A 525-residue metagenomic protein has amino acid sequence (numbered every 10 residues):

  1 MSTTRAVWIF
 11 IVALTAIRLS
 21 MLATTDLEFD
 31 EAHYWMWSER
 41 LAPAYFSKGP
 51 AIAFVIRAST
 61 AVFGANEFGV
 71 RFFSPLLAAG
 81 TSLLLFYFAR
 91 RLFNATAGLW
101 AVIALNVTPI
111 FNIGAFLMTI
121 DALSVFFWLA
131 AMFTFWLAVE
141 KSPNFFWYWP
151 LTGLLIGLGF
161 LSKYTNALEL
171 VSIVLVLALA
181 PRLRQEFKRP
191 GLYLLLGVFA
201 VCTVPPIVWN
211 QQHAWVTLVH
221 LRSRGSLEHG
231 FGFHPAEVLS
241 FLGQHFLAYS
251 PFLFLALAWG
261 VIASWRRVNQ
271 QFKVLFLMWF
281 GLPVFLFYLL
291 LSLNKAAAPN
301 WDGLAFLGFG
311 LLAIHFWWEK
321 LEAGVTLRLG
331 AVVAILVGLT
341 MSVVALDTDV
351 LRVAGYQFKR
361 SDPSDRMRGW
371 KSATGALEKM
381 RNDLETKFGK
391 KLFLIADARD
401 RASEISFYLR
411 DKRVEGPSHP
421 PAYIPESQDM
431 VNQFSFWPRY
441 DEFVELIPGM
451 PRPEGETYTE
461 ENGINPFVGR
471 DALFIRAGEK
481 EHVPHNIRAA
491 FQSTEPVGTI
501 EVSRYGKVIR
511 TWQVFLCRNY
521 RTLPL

Functional and structural regions predicted by a protein language model:
T4-R5, L85-V107: Transmembrane-helix signature of polytopic, membrane-embedded enzymes that assemble or transfer cell-envelope glycans
W8, F72-F93, A130-T134: Transmembrane-helix motifs of polytopic, lipid-linked glycan transferases
I11, A101-P109, I156, F160: Short helix- or helix-capping micro-motifs that position conserved polar/aromatic residues at function-defining sites
R90-T96, A131-Y148: Membrane-interface transmembrane helices that cradle and orient dolichyl/undecaprenyl
I110-S124: Short acidic/glycine- and proline-prone juxtamembrane loop motifs at membrane-interface regions of multi-pass membrane
L158, L170-K295: Transmembrane-lumen/periplasm boundary regions of multi-pass, lipid-linked membrane glycan transferases
E319-V353: Signature aromatic-anchored transmembrane alpha helix within multi-pass, membrane-resident enzymes that catalyze glycan
D362-L525: Luminal/periplasmic acceptor-recognition loop/helix of membrane-associated glycosyltransferases
